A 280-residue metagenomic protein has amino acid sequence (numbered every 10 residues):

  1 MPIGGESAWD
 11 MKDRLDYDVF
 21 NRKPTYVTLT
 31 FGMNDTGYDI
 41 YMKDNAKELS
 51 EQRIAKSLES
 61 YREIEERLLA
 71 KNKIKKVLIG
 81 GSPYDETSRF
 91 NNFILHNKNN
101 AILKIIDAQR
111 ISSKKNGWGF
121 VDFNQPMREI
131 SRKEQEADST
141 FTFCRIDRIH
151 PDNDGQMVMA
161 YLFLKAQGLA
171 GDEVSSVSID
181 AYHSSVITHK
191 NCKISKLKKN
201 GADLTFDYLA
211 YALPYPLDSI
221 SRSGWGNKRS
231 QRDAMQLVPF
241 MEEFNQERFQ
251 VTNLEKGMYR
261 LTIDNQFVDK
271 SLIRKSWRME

Functional and structural regions predicted by a protein language model:
M1-G5: A short beta-strand-loop structural module common to alpha/beta enzyme folds
D10-E280: Alpha-helical cap/lid subdomain in secreted, periplasmic, or secretory-pathway luminal O-acyl-processing enzymes
